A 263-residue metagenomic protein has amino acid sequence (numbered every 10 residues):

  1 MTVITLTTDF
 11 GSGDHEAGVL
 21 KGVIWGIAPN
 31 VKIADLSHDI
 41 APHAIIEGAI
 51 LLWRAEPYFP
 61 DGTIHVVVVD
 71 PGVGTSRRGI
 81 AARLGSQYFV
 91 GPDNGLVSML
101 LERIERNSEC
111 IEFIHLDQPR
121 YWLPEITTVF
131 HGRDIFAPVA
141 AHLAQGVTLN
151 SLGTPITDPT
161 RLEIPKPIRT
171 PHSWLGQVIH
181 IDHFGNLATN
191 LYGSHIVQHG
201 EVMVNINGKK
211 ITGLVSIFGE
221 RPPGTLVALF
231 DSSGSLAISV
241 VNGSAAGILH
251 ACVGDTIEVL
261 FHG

Functional and structural regions predicted by a protein language model:
T2-P42: N-terminal glycine-rich anion-binding loop in soluble enzyme alpha/beta folds
T2-T5, V31-A34, T63-V66, G79-A81 (+9 more regions): Structural motif
V3, H15, I27-I33, E47 (+2 more regions): Active-site histidine-anchored catalytic micro-motif
H15, V19, A28, H43 (+6 more regions): Conserved active-site and cofactor/substrate-binding residues in soluble primary-metabolism enzymes
D35-A55: N-terminal beta-loop-helix "entrance" segment that forms/cooperates in small-molecule cofactor or anionic ligand
L123-L191, H195-Q198: Anionic-ligand-binding alpha/beta catalytic cores of soluble enzymes and soluble regulatory domains that recognize
N190-H250: A conserved acidic, glycine/proline-rich C-terminal tail/linker
D255-F261: Surface-exposed interaction regions enriched in Ser/Thr/Asp/Glu that occur as long low-complexity tracts or repetitive
